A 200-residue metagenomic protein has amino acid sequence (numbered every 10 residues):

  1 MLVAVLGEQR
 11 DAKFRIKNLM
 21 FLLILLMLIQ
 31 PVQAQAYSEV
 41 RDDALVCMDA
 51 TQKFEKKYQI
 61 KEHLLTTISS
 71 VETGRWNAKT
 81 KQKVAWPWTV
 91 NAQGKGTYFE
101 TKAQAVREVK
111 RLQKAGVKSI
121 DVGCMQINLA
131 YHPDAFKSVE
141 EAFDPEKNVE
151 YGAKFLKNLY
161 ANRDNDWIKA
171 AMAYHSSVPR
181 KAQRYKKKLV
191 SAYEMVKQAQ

Functional and structural regions predicted by a protein language model:
M1-R15: N-terminal secretory signal peptides that target proteins for export/translocation
A12-R15, L22, W76, K95: A generic signature of intrinsically disordered, low-complexity regions enriched in glycine/proline and charged/polar
I16-N18, K187: Hydrophobic alpha-helical segments, especially transmembrane helices and their immediate juxtamembrane helical caps
M20-I29: Bacterial N-terminal signal peptides
A36-Q200: Catalytic glycan-binding domains that act on GlcNAc-containing polysaccharides
